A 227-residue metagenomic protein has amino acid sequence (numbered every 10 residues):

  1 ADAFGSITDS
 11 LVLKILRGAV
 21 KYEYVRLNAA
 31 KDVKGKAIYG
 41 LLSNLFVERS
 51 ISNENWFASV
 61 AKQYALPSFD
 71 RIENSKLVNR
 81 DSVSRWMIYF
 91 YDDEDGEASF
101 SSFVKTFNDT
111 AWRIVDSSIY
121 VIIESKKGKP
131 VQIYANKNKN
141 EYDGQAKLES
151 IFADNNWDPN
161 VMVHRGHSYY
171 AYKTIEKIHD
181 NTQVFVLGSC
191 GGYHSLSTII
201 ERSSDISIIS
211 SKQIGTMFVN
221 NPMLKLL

Functional and structural regions predicted by a protein language model:
A1-T110, D116-Y120: Non-catalytic propeptide/linker segments at domain boundaries
L13, R17, F69, E73-N74 (+5 more regions): Extracytoplasmic/secreted envelope proteins and their assembly/folding machinery, especially bacterial periplasmic
E48-K62, V131-K139, A153-V163, D180-N181: Acidic/glycine-enriched edge-of-secondary-structure segments
N74, R85-E94, A135-Y142, V184-G188: Second-shell loop/turn segments in exported
R80, V115, S125-K127, H179 (+1 more regions): A generic structural signal for short, solvent-exposed coil/turn residues that cap or connect secondary-structure
S82-V83, G128, W157, R165: Extracytoplasmic
D95-E97, N108-D154: Functional beta-strand-loop-alpha-helix junction segments that form "active/interaction loops" within catalytic
N155-L227: Catalytic cores of nucleophile-dependent amide-cleaving enzymes
